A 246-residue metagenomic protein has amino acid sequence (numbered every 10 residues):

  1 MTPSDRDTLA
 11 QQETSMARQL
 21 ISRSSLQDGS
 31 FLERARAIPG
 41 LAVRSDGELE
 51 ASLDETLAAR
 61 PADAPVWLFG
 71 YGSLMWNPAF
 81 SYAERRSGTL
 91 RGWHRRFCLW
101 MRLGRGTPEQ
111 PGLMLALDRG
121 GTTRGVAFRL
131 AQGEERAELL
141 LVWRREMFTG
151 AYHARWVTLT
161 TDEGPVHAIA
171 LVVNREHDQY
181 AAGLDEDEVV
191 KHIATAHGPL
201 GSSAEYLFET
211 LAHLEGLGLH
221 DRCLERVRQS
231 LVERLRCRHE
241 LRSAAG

Functional and structural regions predicted by a protein language model:
T2-G246: A glycine-rich, hydrophobic/aromatic-adjacent loop/helix-cap motif
